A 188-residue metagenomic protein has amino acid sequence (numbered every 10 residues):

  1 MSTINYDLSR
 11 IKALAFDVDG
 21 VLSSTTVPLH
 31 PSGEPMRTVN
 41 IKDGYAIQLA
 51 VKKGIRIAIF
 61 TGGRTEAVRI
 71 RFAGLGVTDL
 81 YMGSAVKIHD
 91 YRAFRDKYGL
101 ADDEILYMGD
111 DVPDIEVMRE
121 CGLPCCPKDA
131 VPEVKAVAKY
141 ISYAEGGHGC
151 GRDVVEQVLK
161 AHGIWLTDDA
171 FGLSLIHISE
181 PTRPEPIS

Functional and structural regions predicted by a protein language model:
S2-R56: Active-site neighborhood of HAD-like aspartate-dependent phosphohydrolases
A15, G54, G63, G76 (+1 more regions): Conserved functional loop/turn residues at catalytic and ligand-binding sites
V18, G62-G63, S84, K128-V131: Short secondary-structure boundary segments
V21-S23, T61, T182-R183: Ser/Thr-centric signal marking residues that sit in or immediately flank functional binding/regulatory motifs
G33-N40, G74-L75, D79-Y81, I88-L175 (+1 more regions): Mg2+-dependent phosphoryl-transfer enzymes with acidic/Ser/Thr/Gly-rich catalytic loops
I47-R71, Y81-M82, M118: Substrate-recognition element of Asp-dependent hydrolases with the DxDx(T/V) motif
R64, V112, E185: Short, glycine/serine-rich, charged loops/turns that create anion-binding and catalytic segments at active sites
I176-S188: Single conserved hydrophobic/aromatic residue that forms the stacking wall/gate of nucleotide- or nucleobase-binding
